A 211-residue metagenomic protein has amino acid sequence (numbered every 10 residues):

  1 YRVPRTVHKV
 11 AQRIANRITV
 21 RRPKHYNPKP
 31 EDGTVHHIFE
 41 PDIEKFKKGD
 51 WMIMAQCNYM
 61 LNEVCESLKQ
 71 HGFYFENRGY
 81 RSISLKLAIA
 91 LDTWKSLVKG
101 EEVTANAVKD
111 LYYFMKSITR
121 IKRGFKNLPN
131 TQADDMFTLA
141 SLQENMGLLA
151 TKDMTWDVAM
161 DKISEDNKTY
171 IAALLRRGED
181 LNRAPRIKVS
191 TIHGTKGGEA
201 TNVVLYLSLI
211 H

Functional and structural regions predicted by a protein language model:
Y1-I210: The feature marks helicase ATPase cores and/or their adjacent C-terminal helical subdomains in SF1/SF2/AAA+ helicases
